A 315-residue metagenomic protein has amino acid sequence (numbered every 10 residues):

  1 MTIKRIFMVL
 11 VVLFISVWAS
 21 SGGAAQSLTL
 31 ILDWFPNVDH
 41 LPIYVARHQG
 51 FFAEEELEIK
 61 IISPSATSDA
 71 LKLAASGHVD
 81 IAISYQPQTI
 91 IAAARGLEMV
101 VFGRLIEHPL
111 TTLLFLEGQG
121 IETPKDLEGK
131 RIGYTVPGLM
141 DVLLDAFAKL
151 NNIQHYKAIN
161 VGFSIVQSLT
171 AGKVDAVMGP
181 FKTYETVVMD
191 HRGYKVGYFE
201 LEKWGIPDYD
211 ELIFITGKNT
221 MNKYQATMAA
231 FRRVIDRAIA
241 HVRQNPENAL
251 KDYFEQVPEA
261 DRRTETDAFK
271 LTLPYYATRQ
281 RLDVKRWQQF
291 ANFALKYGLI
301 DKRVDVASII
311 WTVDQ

Functional and structural regions predicted by a protein language model:
M1-M8: Bacterial N-terminal signal peptides that target proteins for export
M8-W18: Bacterial N-terminal signal peptides
W18-A25: Sec/Tat signal peptide C-region and signal peptidase I cleavage site
S27-G162, V166-A171, D175-T183, Y198 (+1 more regions): Short, glycine-/small- and polar/acidic-enriched structural segments that line small-molecule recognition paths
V45, T111-I121, D210-T227, Y275: A bilobed periplasmic-binding-protein/Venus flytrap-type ligand-binding module shared by bacterial periplasmic
P87, F163-Q256: Pocket-lining segment of extracytoplasmic ligand-binding domains
N222-L299: Secondary-structure end/capping motifs
N292-Q315: Conserved C-terminal helix/tail region of periplasmic/extracytoplasmic solute-binding proteins
